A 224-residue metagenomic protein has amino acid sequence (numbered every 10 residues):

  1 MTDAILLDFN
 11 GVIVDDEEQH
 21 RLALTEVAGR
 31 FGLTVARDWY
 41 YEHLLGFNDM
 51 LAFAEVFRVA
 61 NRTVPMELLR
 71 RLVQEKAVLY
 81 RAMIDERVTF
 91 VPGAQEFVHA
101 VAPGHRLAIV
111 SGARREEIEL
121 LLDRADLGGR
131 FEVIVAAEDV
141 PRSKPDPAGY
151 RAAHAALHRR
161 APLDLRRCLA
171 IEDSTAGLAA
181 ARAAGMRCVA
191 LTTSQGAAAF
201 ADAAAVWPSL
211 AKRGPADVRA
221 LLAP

Functional and structural regions predicted by a protein language model:
M1-D3, R115, E119-P224: Asp-based, Mg2+/Mn2+-dependent phosphohydrolase catalytic module
T2-Q95, H99, P103: N-terminal helical cap/lid subdomain that shapes the substrate entry/recognition surface in HAD-like hydrolases
D8, V12, S111, D173: Conserved G/P- and acidic residue-centered "switch" motifs that form tight phosphate/ATP-binding loops in soluble
I13, F90, L107, R142 (+1 more regions): Conserved SAM-binding loop
L24, S111, D146: Residue-level signature of catalytic and energy-coupling elements of molecular machines, predominantly ATP/GTP-dependent
T34, R106-L107, R187: Residue-level detector of anion-binding/catalytic polar loops
I84-T89, G112, A183-G185: Short, flexible loop segments at the rims of nucleotide/cofactor-binding pockets, characterized by
A94-D123, A181: Substrate-recognition element of Asp-dependent hydrolases with the DxDx(T/V) motif
